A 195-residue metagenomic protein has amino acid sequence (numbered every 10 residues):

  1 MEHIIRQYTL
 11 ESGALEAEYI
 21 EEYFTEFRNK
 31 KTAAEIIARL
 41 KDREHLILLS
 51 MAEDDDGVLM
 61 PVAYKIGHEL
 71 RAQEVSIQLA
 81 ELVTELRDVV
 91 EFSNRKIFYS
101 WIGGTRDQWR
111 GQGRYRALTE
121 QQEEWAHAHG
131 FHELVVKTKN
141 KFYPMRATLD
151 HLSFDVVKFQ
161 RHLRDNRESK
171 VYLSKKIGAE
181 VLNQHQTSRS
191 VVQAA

Functional and structural regions predicted by a protein language model:
M1-V62, I66, V191: Short amphipathic alpha-helix that is part of the acyltransferase structural core
H45-S50, Y64, I97, I102 (+2 more regions): Short hydrophobic/aromatic beta-strand element in the GNAT-like acyltransferase core that lines or flanks the acyl-donor
D56-V58, K65-I102, L163-R164: Conserved acyl-donor/pantetheine-binding loop and adjacent beta-alpha core of acyl/acetyltransferases and related
I97, A126-K139: Conserved GNAT acetyl-CoA-binding A-motif
T105, G111-E124, H151: Conserved acetyl-CoA-binding loop-helix of GNAT-fold acetyltransferases
T105-D107, V136-R146, H162-N166: Conserved beta-strand-loop-alpha-helix junction that forms the acyl-donor binding cleft
R116, A128, N140-F159: Conserved active-site alpha-helix within GNAT-family acetyltransferase domains
R161-A195: C-terminal "cap" of GNAT-fold acetyltransferases
